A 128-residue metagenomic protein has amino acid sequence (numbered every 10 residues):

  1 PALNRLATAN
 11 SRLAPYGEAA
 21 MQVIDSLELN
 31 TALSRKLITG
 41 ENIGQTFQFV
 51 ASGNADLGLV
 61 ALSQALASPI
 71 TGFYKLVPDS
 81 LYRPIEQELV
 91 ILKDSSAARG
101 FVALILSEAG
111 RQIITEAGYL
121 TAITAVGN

Functional and structural regions predicted by a protein language model:
P1-N128: Exported/periplasmic ABC-transporter solute-binding proteins
